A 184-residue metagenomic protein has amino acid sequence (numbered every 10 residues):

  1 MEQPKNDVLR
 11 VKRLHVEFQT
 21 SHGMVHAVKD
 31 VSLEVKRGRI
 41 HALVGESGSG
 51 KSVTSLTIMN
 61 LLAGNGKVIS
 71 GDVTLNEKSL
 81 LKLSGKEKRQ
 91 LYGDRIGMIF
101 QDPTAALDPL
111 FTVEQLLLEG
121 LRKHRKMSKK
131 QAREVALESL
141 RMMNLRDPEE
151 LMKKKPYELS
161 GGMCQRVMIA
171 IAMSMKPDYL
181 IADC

Functional and structural regions predicted by a protein language model:
P4-V8, E17-D30, L61-K67, S84-E87 (+2 more regions): A short, flexible loop at the N-terminus of ABC-type nucleotide-binding domains that lies
V68-S79: Conserved ABC transporter NBD signature motif
L80-G97, K123: ABC ATPase NBD coupling module
L117, I169: Hydrophobic anchor residue at the start of the ABC signature
Q131-E150: Conserved ABC ATPase "signature" region
K154-L159, M163: Conserved ABC ATPase signature
S174-D178: A short, proline-enriched helix->beta-strand linker immediately N-terminal to the Walker B motif in ABC-type P-loop
